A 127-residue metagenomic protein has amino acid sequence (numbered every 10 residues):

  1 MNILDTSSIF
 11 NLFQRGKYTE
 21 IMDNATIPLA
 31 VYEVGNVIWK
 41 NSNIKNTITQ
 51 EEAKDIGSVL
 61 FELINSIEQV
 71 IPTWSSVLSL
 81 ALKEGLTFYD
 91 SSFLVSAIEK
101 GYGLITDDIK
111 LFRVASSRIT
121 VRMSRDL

Functional and structural regions predicted by a protein language model:
M1, I27, E33, L94-E99 (+1 more regions): Acidic, PIN/NYN-like endoribonuclease modules and their adjacent C-terminal/linker elements
M1-R15, N65: Metal-dependent nucleic-acid phosphoesterase active-site entry motif
S8, N36-W39, F93: Hydrophobic side chains within alpha-helical segments
F13-K45, S66-V70: PIN/NYN-family metal-dependent endoribonuclease catalytic core
V34-G35, I56, T73-W74: N-terminal alpha-helical segment
S58-E62: Beta-strand/loop subdomains of soluble extracytoplasmic proteins
N65-K110: Active-site neighborhoods of divalent-metal-dependent phosphate/nucleic-acid chemistry enzymes
